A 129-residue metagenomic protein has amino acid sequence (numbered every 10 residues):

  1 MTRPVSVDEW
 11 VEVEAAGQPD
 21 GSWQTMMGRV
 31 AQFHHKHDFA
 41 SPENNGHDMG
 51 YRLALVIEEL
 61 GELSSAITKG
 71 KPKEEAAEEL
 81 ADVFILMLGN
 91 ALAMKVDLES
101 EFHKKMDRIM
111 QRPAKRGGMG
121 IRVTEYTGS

Functional and structural regions predicted by a protein language model:
T2-L80, F84-S129: Flexible "arm" and connector segments at domain edges
